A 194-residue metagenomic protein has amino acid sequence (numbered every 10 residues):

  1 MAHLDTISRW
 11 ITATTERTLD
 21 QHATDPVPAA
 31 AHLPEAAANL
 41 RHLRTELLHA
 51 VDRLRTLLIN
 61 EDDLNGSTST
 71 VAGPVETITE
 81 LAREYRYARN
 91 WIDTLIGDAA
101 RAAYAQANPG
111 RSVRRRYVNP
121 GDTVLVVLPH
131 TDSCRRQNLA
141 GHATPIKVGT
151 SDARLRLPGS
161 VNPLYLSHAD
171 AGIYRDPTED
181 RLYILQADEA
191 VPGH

Functional and structural regions predicted by a protein language model:
R9-A30: Short, charge-rich amphipathic alpha-helices with coiled-coil/heptad character
T15-Q21, H49-S67: Short E/K-rich amphipathic alpha-helical oligomerization segments
D25-R44: Short, charge/polar-rich alpha-helical segments
L43-L47, V71-G97: Amphipathic alpha-helical coiled-coil segments
G97-P120: Mixed-charge, Lys/Arg-rich low-complexity intrinsically disordered regions
R115-S133, G141-A143: Short coil-to-beta transition motif at edge beta-strands of beta-rich domains
R135-S151: Short beta-strand-centered aromatic/proline hotspots
L157-H194: Intrinsically disordered, low-complexity, charged/polar segments
